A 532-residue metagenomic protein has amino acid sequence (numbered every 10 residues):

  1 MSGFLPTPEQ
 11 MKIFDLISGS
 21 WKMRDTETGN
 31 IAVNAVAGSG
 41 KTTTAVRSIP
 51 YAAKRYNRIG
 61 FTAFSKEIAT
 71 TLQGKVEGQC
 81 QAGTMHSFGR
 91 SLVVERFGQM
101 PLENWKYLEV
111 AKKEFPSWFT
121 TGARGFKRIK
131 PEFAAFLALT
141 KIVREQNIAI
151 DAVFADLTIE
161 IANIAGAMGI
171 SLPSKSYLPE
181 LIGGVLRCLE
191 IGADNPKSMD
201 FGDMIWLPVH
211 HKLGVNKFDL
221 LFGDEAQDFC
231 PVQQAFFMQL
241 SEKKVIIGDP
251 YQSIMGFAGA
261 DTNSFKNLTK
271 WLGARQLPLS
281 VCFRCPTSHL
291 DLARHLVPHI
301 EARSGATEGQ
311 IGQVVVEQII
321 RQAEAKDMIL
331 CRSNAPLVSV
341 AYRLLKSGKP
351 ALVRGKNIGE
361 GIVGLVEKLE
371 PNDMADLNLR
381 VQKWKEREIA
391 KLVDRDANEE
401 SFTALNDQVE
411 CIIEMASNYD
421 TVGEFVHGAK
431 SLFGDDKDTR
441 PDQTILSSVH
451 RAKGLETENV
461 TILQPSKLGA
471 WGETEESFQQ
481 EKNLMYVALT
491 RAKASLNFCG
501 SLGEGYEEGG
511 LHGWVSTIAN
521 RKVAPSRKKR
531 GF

Functional and structural regions predicted by a protein language model:
M1-M100, V487-T490: P-loop NTPase Walker
G3-T26, N30-N34, Y177-A260, G454: Conserved helicase NTPase motor core
N34-S39, T43-V46, F64-E67, V215-N216 (+11 more regions): Conserved helicase motor core of SF1/SF2 NTP-dependent helicases
K66-V143, S347-G348, L352-G361: Conserved P-loop NTPase-based nucleic-acid remodeling module centered on helicase motor cores
G98-R187, A375-N398: ATP-hydrolysis module of ASCE/P-loop NTPase motor domains, specifically the Walker B Asp-Glu catalytic pair
I148-L213, K217, I413-T439: Conserved helicase NTPase catalytic core signature
K368-C499, G503: Conserved helicase C-terminal RecA-like lobe
L484-F532: Helicase C-terminal subdomain and adjacent C-terminal extension
